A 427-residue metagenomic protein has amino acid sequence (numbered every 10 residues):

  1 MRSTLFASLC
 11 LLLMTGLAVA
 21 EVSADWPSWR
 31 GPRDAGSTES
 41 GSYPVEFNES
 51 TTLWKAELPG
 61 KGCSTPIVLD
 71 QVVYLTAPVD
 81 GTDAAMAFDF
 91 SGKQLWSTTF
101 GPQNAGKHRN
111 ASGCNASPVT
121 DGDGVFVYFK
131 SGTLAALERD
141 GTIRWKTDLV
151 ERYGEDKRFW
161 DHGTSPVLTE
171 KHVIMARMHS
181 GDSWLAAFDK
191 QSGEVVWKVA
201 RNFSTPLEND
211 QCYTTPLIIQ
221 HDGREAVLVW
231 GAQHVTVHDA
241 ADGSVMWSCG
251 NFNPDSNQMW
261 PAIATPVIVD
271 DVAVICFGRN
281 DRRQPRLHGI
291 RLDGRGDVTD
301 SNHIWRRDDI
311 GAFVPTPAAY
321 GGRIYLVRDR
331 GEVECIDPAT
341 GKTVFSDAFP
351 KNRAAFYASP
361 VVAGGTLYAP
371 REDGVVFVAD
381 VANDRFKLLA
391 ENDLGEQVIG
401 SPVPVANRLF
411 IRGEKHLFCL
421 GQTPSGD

Functional and structural regions predicted by a protein language model:
M1-T4: Positively charged n-region of N-terminal signal peptides that target proteins for export
A7-G16: Bacterial N-terminal signal peptides
A20-D427: Noncatalytic, solvent-exposed loop/strand surfaces of beta-propeller-type extracellular/periplasmic domains
